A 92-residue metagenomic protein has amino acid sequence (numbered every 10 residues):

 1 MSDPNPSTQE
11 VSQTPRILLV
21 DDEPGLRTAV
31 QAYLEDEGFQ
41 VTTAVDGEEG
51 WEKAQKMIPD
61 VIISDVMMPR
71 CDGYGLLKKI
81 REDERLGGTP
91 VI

Functional and structural regions predicted by a protein language model:
M1-R16: Non-catalytic signal-transmission and effector/linker regions of two-component phosphorelay proteins
V20-D21, A44, I62: Conserved sequence signature across two-component system core domains
P24-T42: Two-component/phosphorelay signaling modules centered on CheY-like receiver
A44-W51: Conserved Asp/Asn-Gly motif in the active-site loop of CheY-like receiver
M57-I63: Active-site beta3 strand of CheY-like receiver
M68: Receiver (REC) domain active-site loop signature in two-component systems and cognate sites in sensor histidine kinases
K78, G88-I92: A short, hydrophobic beta-strand element within the central beta-sheet of small alpha/beta folds
